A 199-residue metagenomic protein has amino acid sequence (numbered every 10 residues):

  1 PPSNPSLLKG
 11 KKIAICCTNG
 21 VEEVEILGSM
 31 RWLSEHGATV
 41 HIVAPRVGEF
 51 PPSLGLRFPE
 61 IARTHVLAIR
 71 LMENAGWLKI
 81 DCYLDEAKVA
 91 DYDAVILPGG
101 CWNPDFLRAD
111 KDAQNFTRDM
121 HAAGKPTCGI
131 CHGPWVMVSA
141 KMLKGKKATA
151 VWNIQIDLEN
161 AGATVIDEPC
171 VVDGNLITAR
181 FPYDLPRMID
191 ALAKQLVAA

Functional and structural regions predicted by a protein language model:
P1-A123, T127, W135-K147, Q155-A199: Extended, subdomain-level signal for the structured scaffold at the beginning of enzyme domains
C131: Catalytic nucleophile serine of serine hydrolases, specifically the conserved "nucleophile elbow" pentapeptide
